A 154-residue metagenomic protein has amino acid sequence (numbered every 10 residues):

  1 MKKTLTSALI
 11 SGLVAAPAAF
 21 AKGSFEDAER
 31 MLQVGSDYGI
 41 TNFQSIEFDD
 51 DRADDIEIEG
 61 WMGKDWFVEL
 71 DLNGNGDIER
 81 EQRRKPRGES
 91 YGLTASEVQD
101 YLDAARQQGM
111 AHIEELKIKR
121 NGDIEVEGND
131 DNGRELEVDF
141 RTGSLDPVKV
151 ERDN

Functional and structural regions predicted by a protein language model:
M1-S7: Bacterial N-terminal signal peptides that target proteins for export
A16-A18: N-terminal signal peptide c-region/cleavage motif recognized by signal peptidases
K22-S45, S90-I113: Short, non-transmembrane alpha-helical segments in secretory-pathway proteins
N42, D65-F67, E79, G133-L136 (+1 more regions): Short loop/beta submotifs within extracellular cysteine-rich repeat domains
D51, D55-I58, I124-E127, E137-F140: Conserved histidines in hydrophobic membrane contexts and catalytic metal-binding motifs
W61-R106: Mid-chain, structured segments of secreted extracytoplasmic proteins
Q107, A111, K119-D123, D131: Surface-exposed, polar/charged faces of alpha-helical domains in mature secreted/periplasmic/lumenal proteins
R141-N154: Short, low-complexity, Pro/Ser/Thr/Gly-rich segments in the mature regions of secreted, periplasmic
